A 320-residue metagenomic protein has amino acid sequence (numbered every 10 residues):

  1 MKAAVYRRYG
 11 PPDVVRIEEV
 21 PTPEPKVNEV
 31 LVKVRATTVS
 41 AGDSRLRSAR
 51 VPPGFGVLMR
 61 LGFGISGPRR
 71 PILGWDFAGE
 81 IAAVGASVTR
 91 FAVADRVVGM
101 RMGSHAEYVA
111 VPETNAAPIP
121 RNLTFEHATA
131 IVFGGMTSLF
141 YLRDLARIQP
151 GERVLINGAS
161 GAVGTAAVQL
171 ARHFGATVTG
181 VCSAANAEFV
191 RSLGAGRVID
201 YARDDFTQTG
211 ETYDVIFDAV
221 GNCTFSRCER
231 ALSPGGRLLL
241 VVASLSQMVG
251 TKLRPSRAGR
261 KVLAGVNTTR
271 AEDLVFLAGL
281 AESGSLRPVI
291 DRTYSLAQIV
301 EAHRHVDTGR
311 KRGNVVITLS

Functional and structural regions predicted by a protein language model:
P11, V20-A78: N-terminal glycine-rich beta->alpha transition that marks the start or flank of a dinucleotide-binding site
P71-R101, G175-T177: A glycine-/small-residue-rich N-terminal strand-loop-strand element that serves as the cofactor-binding glycine loop
F91-A92, I148, L232: Short, well-ordered loop/turn sites that connect or cap secondary structure elements
A128-D200: Mid-domain Rossmann-like dinucleotide-binding core that forms the NAD(H)/NADP(H) cofactor-binding site
Q208-V215: A short acidic, Gly/Pro-enriched loop at the edge of an enzyme's catalytic core that lines a small-molecule cofactor
A219-L286, L319-S320: Glycine-rich phosphate-binding loop and adjacent beta-alpha segment of Rossmann(oid) nucleotide-cofactor-binding
A271-S320: C-terminal hydrophobic helical "lid"/dimerization subdomain of Rossmann-like NAD(P)H-dependent oxidoreductases
